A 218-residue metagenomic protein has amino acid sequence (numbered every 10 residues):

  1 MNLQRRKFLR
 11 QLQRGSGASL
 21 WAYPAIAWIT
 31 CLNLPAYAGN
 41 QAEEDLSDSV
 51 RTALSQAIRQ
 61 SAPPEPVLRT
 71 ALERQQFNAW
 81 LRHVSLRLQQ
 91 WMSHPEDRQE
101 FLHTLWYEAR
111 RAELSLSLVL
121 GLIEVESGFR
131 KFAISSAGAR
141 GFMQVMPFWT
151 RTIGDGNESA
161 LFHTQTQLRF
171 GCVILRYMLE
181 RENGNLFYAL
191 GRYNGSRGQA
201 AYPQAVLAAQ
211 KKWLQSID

Functional and structural regions predicted by a protein language model:
M1-S85, W91-P95, L214-D218: N-terminal secretory targeting signals
A62-D218: Catalytic glycan-binding domains that act on GlcNAc-containing polysaccharides
